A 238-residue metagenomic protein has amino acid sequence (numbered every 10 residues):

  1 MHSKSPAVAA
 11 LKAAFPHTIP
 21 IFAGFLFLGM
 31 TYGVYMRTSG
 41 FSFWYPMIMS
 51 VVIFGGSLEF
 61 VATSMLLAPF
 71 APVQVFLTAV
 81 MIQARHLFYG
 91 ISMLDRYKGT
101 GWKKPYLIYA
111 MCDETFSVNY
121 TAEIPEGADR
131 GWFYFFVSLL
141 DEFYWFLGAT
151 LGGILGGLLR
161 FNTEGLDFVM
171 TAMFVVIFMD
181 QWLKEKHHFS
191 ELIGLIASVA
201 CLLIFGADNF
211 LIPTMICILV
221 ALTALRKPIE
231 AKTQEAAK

Functional and structural regions predicted by a protein language model:
M1-I53, S64-V73, L77, E230-K238: Helix-loop-helix hairpins and the membrane-proximal interhelical loops of multi-pass alpha-helical transport proteins
H2-S3, F76-D167: Helix-loop-helix junctions within the multi-pass membrane cores of secondary transporters/permeases
L11-L28, F41-M47, V52-G55, R160 (+3 more regions): Helical membrane-embedded segments and adjacent short helical loop/helix-boundary regions of multi-pass membrane
I19, L26, M47, V51-V52 (+6 more regions): Residue-level signature of the transmembrane alpha-helical core of multi-pass small-molecule transporters
M30-V34, V61, V118, T150 (+4 more regions): Alpha-helical transmembrane segments of multipass membrane proteins
S57, M81-F88, M173-M179, S198-A200 (+1 more regions): Alpha-helical transmembrane segments and their membrane-interface exit regions
G131-T214: Membrane-embedded alpha-helical modules
